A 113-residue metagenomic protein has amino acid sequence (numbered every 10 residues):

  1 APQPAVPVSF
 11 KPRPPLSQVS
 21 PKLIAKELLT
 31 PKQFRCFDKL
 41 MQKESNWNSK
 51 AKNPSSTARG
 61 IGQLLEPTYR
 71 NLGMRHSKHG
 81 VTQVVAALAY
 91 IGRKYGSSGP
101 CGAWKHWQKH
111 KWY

Functional and structural regions predicted by a protein language model:
A1-K11: N-terminal prepro-regions of secreted/extracellular proteins
P12-Y113: Peptidoglycan cell-wall recognition and remodeling modules
